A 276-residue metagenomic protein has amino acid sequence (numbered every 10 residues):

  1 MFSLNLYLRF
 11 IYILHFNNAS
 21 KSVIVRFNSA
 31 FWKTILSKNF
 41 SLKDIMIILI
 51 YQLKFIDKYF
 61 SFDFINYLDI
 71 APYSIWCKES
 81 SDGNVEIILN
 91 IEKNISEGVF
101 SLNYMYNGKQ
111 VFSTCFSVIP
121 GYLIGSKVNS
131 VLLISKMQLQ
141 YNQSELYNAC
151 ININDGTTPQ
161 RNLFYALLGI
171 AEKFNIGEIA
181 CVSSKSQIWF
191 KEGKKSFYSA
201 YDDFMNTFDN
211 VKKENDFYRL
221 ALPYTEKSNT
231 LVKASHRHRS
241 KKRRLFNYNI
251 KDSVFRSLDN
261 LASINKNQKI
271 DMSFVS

Functional and structural regions predicted by a protein language model:
M1-F112, Y122-V128, N142-L146, E172 (+1 more regions): Terminal substrate-recognition subdomain of acyl/acetyltransferases
Q110-V118, L133: Conserved beta-strand in the GNAT
I119-K127, T157-L163: Short, mixed-charge, low-aromatic patches
N129-I153: Conserved acetyl-CoA binding element of GNAT-fold acetyltransferases
A149-G169: Conserved acetyl-CoA-binding loop-helix of GNAT-fold acetyltransferases
